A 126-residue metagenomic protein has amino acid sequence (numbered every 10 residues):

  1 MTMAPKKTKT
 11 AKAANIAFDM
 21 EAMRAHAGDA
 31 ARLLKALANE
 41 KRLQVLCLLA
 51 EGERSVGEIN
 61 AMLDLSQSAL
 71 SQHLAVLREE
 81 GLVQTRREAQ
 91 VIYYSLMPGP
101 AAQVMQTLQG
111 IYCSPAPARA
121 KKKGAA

Functional and structural regions predicted by a protein language model:
T2-D29, A101-A126: Amphipathic alpha-helical dimerization/coiled-coil segments that flank or bridge DNA-binding/regulatory modules
M3, T10-K12, S55, A75 (+1 more regions): Detector for intrinsically disordered, low-structure N-terminal pre-sequences
E21-S68, E88-A101: N-terminal helix-turn-helix DNA-binding core of bacterial DNA-binding proteins
A36, E79, G110-C113: Regular, well-ordered alpha-helical segments
A61, Q72, R78-E79: Alpha-helical residues within the helix-turn-helix
L70-H73, Y112: Short alpha-helical linear motifs
